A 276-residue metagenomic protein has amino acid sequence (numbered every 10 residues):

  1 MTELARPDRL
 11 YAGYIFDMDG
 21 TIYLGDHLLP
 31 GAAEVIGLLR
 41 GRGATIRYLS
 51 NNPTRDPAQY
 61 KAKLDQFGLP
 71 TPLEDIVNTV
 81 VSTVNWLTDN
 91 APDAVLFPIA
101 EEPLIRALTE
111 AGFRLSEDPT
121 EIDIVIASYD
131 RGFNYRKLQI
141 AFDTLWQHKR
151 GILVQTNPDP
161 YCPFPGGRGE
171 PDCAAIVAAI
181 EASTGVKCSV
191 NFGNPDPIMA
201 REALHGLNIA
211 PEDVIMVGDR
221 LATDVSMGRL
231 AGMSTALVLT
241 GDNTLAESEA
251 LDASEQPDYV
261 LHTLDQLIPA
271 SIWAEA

Functional and structural regions predicted by a protein language model:
M1-F16, L24-R42, P53-V77, V84-A276: Asp-based, Mg2+/Mn2+-dependent phosphohydrolase catalytic module
T45: N-terminal phosphate-binding loop and flanking beta/alpha elements of the actin-like ATPase fold
